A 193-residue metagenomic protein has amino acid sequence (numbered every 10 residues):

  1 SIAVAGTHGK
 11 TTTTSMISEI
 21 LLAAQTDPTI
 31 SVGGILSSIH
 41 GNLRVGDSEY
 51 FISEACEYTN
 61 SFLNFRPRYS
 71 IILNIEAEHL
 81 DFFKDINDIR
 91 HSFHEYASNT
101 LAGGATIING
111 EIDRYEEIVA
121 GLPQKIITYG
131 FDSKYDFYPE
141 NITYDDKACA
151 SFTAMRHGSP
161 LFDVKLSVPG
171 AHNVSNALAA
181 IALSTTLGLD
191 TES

Functional and structural regions predicted by a protein language model:
S1-G110, R114-K125, L178, A182-L187: Phosphate-binding loop of NTP-binding sites
F83-R90, A120-S193: Adenine nucleotide phosphate-binding catalytic loops in nucleotide-utilizing enzymes
